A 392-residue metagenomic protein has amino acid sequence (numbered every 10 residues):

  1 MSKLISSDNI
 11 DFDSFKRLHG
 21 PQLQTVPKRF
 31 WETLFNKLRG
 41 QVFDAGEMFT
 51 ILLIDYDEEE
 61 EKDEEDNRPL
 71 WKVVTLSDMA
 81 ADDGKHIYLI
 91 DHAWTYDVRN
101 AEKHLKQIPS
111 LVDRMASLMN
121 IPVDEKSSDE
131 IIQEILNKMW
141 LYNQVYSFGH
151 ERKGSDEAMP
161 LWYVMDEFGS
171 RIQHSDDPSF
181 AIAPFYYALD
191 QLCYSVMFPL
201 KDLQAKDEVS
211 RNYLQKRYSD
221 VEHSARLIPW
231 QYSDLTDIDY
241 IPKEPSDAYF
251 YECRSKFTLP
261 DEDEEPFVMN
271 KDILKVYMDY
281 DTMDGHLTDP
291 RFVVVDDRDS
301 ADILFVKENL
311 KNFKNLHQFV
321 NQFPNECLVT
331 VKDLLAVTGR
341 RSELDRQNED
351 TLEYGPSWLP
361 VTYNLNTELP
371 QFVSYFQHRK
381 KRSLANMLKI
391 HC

Functional and structural regions predicted by a protein language model:
S2-H19, F30, D176-K271: C-terminal SET catalytic tail plus cysteine-rich post-SET Zn-binding segment of SAM-dependent SET-domain
K3-S179: Catalytic cores of histone-lysine modification enzymes
Y56-E59, D78-D82, A93-D97, G169-S170 (+9 more regions): Conserved beta-strand elements of beta-rich interaction domains across eukaryotes, especially beta-propellers
D63-N67, A80-G84, E151, S175-D177 (+4 more regions): N-terminal helical oligomerization/adaptor modules that nucleate signalosome assembly
W71-V74, Y88, L192-P199, N386: Generic recognition of long tandem-repeat/solenoid scaffolds
A158-M165, A188-V196, D202, V276-Y277 (+1 more regions): Amphipathic alpha-helical protein-protein interaction segments
D166-F168, P178, L192-S195, P199 (+7 more regions): Core residues of folded domains in eukaryotic genome-function proteins
K275-C392: Conserved N-proximal alpha/beta basic substrate-recognition cap immediately N-terminal to, or forming the N-lobe
